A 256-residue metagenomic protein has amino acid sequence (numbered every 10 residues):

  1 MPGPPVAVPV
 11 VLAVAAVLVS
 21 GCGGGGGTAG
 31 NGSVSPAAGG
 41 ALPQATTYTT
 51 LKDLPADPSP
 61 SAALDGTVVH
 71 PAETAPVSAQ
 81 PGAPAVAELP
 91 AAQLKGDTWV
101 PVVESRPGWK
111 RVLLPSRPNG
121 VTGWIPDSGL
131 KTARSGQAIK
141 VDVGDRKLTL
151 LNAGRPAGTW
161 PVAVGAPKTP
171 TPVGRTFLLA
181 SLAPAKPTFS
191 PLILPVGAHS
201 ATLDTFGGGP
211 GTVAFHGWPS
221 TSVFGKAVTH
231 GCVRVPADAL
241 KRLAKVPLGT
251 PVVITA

Functional and structural regions predicted by a protein language model:
M1-V10: Bacterial N-terminal signal peptides that target proteins for export
L18-G21: C-terminal motif of bacterial Sec signal peptides marking the signal peptidase cleavage site
G23-G26: Bacterial signal peptide processing site
G32-A62, L114-V141: Boundary regions of SH3-family modules and the immediately adjacent low-complexity/disordered segments in eukaryotic
G39-P101: Beta-loop motif signature
P81, R106, L114-P118, G129 (+7 more regions): A mature extracytoplasmic/lumenal domain signature
E88-S128: SH3/SH3-like beta-barrel superfamily modules
S116, G129-A138, P170-R175, A185-A256: Exported/periplasmic cell-wall-interacting domains
